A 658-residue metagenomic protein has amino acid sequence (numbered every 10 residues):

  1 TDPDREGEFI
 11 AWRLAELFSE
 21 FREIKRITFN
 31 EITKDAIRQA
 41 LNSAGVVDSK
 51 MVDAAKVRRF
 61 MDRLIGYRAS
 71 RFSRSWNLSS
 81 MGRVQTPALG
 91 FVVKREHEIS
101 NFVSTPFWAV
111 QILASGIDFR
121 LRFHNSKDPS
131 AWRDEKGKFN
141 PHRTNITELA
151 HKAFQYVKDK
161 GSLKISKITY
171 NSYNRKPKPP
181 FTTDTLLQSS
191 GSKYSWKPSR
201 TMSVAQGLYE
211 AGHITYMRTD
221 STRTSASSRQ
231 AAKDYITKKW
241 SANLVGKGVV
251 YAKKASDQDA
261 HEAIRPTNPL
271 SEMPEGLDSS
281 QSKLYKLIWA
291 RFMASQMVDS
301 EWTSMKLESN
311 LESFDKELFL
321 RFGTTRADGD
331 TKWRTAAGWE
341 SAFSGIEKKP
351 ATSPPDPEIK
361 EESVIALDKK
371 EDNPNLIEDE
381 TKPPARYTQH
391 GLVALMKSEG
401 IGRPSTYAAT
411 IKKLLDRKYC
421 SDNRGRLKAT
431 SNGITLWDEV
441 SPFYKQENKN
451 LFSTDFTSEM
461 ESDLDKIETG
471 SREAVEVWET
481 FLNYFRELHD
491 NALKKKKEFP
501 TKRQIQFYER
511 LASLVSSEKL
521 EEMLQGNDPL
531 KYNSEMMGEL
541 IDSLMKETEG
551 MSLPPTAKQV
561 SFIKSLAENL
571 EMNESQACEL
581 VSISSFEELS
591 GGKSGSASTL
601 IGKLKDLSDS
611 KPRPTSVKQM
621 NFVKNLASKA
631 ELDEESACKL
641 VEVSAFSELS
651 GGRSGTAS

Functional and structural regions predicted by a protein language model:
T1-I401, T406-T410, L415-Y419, R424-D438 (+1 more regions): Toprim catalytic domain recognition across nucleic-acid enzymes
L41, S190, A205, M396 (+11 more regions): A general structural motif at alpha-helix termini
I65, G212-H213, K418-Y419, F485 (+5 more regions): Short alpha-helix boundary/capping elements
T215-Y216, D299-S300, L451, S471-W478 (+2 more regions): Short, flexible/disordered secondary-structure transition segments
T224, G391, I411, A429-Y444 (+8 more regions): Accessory DNA-binding and partner-docking regions appended to nucleic-acid-acting proteins, especially the terminal
V245-I264, E447-H489: Leucine-rich, amphipathic alpha-helical/linker segments
D490-K496: Acidic, low-complexity intrinsically disordered tails
K496-S658: A charge-rich, low-complexity, intrinsically flexible signal that marks solvent-exposed coils, linkers, repeats
